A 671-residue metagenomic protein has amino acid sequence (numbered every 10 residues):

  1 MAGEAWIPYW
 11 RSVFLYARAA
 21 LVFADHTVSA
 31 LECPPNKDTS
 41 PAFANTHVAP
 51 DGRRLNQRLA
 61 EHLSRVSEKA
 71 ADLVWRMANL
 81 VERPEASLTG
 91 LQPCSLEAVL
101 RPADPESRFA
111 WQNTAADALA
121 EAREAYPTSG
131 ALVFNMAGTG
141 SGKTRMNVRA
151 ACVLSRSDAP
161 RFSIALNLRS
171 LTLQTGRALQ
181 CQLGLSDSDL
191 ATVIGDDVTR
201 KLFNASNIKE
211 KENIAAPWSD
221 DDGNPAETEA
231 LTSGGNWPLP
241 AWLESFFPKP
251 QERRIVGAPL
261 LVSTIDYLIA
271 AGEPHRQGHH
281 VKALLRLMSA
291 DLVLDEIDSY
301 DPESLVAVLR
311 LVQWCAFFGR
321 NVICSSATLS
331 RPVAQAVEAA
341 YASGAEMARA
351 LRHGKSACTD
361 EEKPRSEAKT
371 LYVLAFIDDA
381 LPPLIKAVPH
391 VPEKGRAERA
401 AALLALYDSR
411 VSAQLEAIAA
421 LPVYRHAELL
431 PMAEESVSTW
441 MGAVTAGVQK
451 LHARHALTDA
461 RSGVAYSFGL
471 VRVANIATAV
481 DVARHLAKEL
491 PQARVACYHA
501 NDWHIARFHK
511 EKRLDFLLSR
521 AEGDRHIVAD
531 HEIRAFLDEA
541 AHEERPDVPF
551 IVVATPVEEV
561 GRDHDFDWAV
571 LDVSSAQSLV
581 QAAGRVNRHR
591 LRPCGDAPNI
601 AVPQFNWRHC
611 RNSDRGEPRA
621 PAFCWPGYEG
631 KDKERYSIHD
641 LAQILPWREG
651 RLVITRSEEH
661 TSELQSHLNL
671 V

Functional and structural regions predicted by a protein language model:
M1-P102: N-terminal accessory nucleic-acid engagement/regulatory domains that precede and modulate ATP-driven motor cores
A110-S129, G138-S141, S155-S157, L166-N167 (+4 more regions): Conserved C-terminal RecA-like helicase domain
T128-A151, Y300-E303, S326: Walker A/P-loop
D266, H280-Q313: SF2 helicase catalytic motif II
E338, G344-N475: Conserved interdomain linker/interface between the two RecA-like ATPase lobes of SF2 helicase motors
E559-S575: A short beta-strand element within the Helicase C-terminal
Q581, V586-A622: Conserved segment of the helicase C-terminal RecA-like domain
E659-L670: Single conserved hydrophobic/aromatic residue that forms the stacking wall/gate of nucleotide- or nucleobase-binding
